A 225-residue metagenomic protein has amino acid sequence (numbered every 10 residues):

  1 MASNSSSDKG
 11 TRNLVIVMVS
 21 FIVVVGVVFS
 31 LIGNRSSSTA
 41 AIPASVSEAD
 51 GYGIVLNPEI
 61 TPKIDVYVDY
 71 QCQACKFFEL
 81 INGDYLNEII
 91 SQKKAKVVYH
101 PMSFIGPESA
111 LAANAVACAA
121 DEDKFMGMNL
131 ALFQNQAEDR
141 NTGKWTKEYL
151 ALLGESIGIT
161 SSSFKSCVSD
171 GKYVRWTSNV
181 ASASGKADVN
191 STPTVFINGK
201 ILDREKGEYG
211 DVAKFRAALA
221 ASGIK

Functional and structural regions predicted by a protein language model:
M1-S36, E155-K225: C-terminal cap of thioredoxin/glutaredoxin-like
A2-I105, A181, A217-K225: Extracytoplasmic thiol/disulfide redox context detector
S3-L14, A40-A41, S45, A119 (+4 more regions): Proteins with a high burden of low-complexity, intrinsically disordered sequence enriched in S/T/G/P/A and R, requiring
A44-S45, L111, V116-A117, F125-M126 (+1 more regions): A signal for specific C-terminal beta-sheet/loop modules enriched in small/flexible residues with GP/PG/PP motifs
L56-N57, K93, D123, D188-S191 (+1 more regions): Glycine-centered flexibility sites
N57-E59, K63, K147, A151 (+2 more regions): A general secondary-structure boundary signal
T61, A112, S191-T192: A structure-centric signal for secondary-structure junctions around beta-strands
V68-Y149, L153-E155: Structural alpha/beta surface segment adjacent to cysteine/selenocysteine redox centers across thiol/disulfide enzymes
